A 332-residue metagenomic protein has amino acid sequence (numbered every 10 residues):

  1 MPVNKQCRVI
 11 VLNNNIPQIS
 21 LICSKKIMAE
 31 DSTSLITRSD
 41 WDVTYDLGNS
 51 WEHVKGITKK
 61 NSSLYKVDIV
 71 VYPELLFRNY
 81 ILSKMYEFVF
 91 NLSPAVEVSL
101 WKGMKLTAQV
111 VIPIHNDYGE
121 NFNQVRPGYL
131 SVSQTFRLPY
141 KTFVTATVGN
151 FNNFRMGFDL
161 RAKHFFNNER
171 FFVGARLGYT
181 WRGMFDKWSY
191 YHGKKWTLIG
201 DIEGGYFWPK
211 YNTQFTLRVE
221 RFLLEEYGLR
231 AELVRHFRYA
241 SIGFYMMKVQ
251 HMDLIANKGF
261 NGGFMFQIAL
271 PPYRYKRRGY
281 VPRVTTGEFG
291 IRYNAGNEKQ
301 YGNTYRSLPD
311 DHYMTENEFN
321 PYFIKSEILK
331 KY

Functional and structural regions predicted by a protein language model:
M1-V132, G193, E327-Y332: Outer-membrane beta-barrel initiation region
P2-K59, P209-R230, H236-Y332: Flexible, glycine-rich linker and terminal segments associated with outer-membrane beta-barrel/transport systems
R8, N121, V144, A162-K163 (+3 more regions): Non-transmembrane, interaction-prone segments in cytosolic or luminal domains
I57-D68, S99-T107, R137-F143, N167-V173 (+3 more regions): Short loop/turn motifs that connect adjacent beta-strands in outer-membrane beta-barrel proteins
I69-L82, L106-N116, L138-F151, F172-T180 (+4 more regions): Transmembrane beta-strand segments that form the barrel wall of outer-membrane beta-barrel proteins
Y80-V89, L100-K102, P113-P127, V148-F158 (+5 more regions): Solvent-exposed loop/turn segments connecting transmembrane beta-strands in outer-membrane beta-barrel proteins
F90-L100, V125-L138, G157-L177, L198-W208 (+2 more regions): Feature captures outer-membrane beta-barrel proteins of Gram-negative bacteria and organelles
S189-Y191: Eukaryotic alpha-helical solenoid repeat scaffolds
